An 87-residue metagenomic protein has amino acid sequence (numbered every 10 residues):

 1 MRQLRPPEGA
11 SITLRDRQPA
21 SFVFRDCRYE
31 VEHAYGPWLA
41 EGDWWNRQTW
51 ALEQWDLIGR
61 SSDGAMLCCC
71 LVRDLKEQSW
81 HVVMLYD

Functional and structural regions predicted by a protein language model:
M1-D87: Non-catalytic peripheral regions of nucleotide-handling enzymes
